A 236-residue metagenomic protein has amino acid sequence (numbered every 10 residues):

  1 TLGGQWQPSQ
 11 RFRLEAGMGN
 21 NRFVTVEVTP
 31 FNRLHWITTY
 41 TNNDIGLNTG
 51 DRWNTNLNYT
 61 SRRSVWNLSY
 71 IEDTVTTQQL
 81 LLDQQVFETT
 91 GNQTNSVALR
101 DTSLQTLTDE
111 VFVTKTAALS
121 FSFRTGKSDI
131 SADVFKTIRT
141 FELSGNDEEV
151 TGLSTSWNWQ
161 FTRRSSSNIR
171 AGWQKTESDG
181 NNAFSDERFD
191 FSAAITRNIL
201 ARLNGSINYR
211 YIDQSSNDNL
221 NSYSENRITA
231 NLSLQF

Functional and structural regions predicted by a protein language model:
T1-F236: Gram-negative and organellar
